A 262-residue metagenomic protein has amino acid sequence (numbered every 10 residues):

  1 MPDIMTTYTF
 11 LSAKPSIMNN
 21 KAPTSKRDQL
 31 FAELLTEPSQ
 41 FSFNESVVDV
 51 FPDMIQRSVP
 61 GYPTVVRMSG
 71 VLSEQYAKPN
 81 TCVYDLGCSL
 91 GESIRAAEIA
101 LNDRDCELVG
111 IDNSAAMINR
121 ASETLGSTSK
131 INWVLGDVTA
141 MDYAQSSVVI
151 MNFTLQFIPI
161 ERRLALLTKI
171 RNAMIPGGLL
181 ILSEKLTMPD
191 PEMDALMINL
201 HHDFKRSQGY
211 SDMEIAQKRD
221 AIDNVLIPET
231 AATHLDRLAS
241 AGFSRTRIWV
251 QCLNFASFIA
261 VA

Functional and structural regions predicted by a protein language model:
Y8-L11, P15-Q40: N-terminal auxiliary segments of SAM/dcSAM-dependent transferases
T36-F41, E45-V66: Class I SAM-dependent methyltransferase Rossmann-like catalytic core, especially the SAM/SAH-binding loop
P60-P79: Conserved alpha-helix/loop element of class I SAM-dependent methyltransferases that forms part of the SAM/SAH-binding
Y84-D85, S89-A140: Class I SAM-dependent methyltransferase SAM/SAH-binding core
I150: A conserved beta-strand element that flanks and buttresses the S-adenosyl-L-methionine
L164-P176: A short glycine-rich, Lys/Arg-flanked "PGG" loop and its adjoining helix->strand segment in the class I
I181-S207: Conserved class I S-adenosyl-L-methionine
N224-A241: Short alpha-helix
